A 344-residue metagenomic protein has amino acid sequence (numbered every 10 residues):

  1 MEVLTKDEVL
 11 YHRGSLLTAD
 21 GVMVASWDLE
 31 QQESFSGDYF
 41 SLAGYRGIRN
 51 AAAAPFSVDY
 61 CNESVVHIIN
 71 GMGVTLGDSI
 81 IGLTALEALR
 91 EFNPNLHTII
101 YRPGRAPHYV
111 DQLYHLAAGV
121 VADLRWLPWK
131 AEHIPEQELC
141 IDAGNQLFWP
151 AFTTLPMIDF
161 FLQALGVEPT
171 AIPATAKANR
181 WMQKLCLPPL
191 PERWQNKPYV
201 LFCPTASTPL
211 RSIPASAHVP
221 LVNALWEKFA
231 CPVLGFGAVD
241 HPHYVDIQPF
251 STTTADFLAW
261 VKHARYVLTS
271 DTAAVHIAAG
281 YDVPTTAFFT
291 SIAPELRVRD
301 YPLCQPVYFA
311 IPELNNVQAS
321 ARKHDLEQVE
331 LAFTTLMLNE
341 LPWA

Functional and structural regions predicted by a protein language model:
M1-A344: Catalytic machinery of carbohydrate-active enzymes, primarily nucleotide-sugar-dependent glycosyltransferases
